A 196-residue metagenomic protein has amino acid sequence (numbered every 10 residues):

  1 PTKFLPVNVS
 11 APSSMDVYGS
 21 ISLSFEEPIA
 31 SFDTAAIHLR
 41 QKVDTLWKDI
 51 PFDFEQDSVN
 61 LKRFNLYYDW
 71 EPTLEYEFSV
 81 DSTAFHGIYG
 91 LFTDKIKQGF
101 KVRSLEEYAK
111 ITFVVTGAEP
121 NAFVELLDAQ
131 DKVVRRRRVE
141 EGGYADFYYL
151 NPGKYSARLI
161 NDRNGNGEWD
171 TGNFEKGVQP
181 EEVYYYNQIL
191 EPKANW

Functional and structural regions predicted by a protein language model:
P1-W196: N-terminal targeting or signal-anchor segments and their processing/structural boundaries
